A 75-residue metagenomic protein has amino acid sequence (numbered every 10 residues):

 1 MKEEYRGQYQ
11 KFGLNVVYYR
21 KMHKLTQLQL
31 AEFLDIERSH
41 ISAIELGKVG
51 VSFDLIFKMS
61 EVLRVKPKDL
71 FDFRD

Functional and structural regions predicted by a protein language model:
M1-K11: A detector for short, charged/polar N-terminal pre-domain segments
Q10, K21-M22, V49-G50: Short amphipathic helical patch at the helix-1/turn junction of helix-turn-helix
L14-F33, K58, L63: Short basic helix-loop element that most often maps to the first helix and adjoining turn of HTH DNA-binding modules
Q29, H40, G50, D69: Residues in the helix-turn-helix
L34-V49: Recognition helix of helix-turn-helix/homeodomain-like DNA-binding domains that insert into the DNA major groove
K48-K58: Short, basic-rich loop-to-helix N-cap that marks the start of a DNA-contacting helix
R64-D75: Short C-terminal boundary/hinge segments that cap the last helix of small helical domains
